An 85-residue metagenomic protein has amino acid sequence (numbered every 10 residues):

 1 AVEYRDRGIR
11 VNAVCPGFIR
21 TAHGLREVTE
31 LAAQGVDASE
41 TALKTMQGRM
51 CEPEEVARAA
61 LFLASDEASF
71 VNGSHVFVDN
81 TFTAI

Functional and structural regions predicted by a protein language model:
V2, I9, A57-L61: Conserved active-site helix of classical SDR/Rossmann-fold NAD(P)-dependent CH-OH oxidoreductases
V2-D6, I19, C51, A64: A short hydrophobic alpha-helix cap/turn motif
R5, R10, V71-G73: Short, small/polar-rich loop/turn modules that mediate ligand/substrate recognition or access, typified
D6, F18-K44: A glycine/serine/threonine-rich, flexible loop-to-helix segment that serves as the NAD(P) cofactor-binding "lid"
R10-R20, A64, F77-D79: Conserved SDR Rossmann-fold cofactor-binding beta-strand/turn motif
T45-V56, E67: A conserved structural motif in NAD(P)-dependent oxidoreductases
A60-L61, N72-I85: Short C-terminal tail/terminal secondary-structure segment of NAD(P)H-dependent dehydrogenase/reductase domains
